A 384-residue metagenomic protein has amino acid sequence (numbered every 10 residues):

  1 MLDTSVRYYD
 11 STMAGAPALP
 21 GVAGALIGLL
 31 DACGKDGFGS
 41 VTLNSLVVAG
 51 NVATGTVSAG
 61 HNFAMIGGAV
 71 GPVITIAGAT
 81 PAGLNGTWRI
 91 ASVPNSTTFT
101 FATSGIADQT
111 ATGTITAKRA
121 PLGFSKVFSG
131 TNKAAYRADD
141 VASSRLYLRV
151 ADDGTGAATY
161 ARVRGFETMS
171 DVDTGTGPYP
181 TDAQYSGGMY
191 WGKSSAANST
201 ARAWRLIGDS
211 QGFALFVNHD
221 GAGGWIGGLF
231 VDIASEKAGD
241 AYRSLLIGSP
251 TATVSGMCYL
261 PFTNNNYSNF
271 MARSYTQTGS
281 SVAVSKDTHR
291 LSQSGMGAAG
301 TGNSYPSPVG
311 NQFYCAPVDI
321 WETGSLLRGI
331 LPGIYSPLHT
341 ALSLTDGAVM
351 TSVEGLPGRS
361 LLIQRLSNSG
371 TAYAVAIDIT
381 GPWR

Functional and structural regions predicted by a protein language model:
M1-S40, G105-A107, S367-R384: Short, intrinsically disordered N-terminal pre-domain segments
D3, G34-H61, T80-H289: Small/polar beta-strand repeat architecture
D31-C33, I76-G78, M350: Intrinsically disordered, low-complexity segments enriched in polar/charged residues with Gly/Pro, especially when
V48, A69, T110, L356 (+1 more regions): A generic structural signal for short, non-catalytic loop/turn and secondary-structure boundary residues
H61-T80: Short coil-to-beta transition motif at edge beta-strands of beta-rich domains
A69-V70, E167, E236, E322 (+1 more regions): Glutamate identity and glutamate-enriched acidic tracts
G71, L206, I377-I379: Conserved short hydrophobic patches within well-ordered secondary structure
L246-R384: Long, low-complexity regulatory tails in eukaryotic proteins
